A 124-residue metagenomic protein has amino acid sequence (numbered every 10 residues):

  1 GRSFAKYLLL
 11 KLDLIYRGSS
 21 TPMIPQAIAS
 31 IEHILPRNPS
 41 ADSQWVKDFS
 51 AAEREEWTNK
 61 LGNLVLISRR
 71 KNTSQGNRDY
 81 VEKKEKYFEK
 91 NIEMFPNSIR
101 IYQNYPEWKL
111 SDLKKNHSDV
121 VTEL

Functional and structural regions predicted by a protein language model:
G1-Q44, F49, E56-W57, L61 (+1 more regions): Intrinsically disordered, low-complexity N-proximal targeting/linker segments that flank membranes
E55-K60, L64-L124: Long, cytosolic, alpha-helical-rich C-terminal regions that act as interaction/scaffolding modules
